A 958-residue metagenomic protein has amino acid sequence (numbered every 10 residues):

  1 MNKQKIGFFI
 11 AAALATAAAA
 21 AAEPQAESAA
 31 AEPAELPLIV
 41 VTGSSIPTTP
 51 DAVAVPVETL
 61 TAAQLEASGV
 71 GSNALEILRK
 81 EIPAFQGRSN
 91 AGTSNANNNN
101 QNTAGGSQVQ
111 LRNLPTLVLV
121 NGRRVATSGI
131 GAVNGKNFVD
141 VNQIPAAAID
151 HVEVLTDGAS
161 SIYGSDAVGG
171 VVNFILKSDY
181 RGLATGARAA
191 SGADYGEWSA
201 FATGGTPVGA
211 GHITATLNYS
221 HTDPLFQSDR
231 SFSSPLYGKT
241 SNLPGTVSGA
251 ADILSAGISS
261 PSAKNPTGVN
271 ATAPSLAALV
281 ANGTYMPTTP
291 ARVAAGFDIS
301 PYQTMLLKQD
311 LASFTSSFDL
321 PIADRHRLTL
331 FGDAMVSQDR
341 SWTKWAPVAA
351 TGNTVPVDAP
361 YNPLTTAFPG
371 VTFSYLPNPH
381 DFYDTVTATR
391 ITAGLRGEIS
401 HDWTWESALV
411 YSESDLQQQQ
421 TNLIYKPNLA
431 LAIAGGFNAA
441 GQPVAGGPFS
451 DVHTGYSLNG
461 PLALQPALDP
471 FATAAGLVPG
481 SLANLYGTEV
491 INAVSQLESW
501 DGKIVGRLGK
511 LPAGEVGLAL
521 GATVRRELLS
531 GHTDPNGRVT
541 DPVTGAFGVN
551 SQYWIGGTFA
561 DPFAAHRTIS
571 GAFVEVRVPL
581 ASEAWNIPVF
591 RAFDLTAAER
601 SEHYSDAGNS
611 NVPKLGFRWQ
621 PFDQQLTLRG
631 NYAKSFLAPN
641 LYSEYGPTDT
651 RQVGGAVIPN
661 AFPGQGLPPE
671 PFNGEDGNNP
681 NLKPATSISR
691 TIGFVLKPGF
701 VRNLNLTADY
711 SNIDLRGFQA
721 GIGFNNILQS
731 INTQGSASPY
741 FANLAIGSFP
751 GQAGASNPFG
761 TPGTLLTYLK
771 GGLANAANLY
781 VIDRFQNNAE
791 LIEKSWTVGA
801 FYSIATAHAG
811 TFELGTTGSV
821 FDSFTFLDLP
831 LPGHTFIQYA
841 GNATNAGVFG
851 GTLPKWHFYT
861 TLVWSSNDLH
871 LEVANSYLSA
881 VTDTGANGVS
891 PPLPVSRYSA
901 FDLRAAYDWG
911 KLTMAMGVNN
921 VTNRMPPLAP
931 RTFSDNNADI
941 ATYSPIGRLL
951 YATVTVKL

Functional and structural regions predicted by a protein language model:
M1-P83, G205, I391: N-terminal Sec signal peptide and the immediately downstream disordered periplasmic leader that contains the TonB box
E27, L78-V125: Extracytoplasmic beta-strand/coil segments of soluble accessory domains associated with Gram-negative outer-membrane
L75-I77, S107, D140-N142, D166-A187 (+1 more regions): N-terminal periplasmic accessory domains that precede and gate Gram-negative outer-membrane beta-barrel machines
S107-Q108, R123-T156: Short acidic/polar hinge/loop motifs at secondary-structure boundaries that mediate gating or recognition
V133, L225, D229-G238, A271-Q309 (+7 more regions): Surface-exposed, low-complexity loop segments enriched in small/polar and acidic residues
E153, Y180-G205, F297-L307: Short strand-turn segments of transmembrane beta-barrel domains in outer membranes, especially the first one or two
D649-R651, G810-D908, T922-N923: C-terminal beta-barrel architecture of Gram-negative outer-membrane proteins
N705, D714-R716, V820-T825, A874-T884 (+1 more regions): C-terminal beta-signal and adjacent terminal beta-strands/loops of Gram-negative outer-membrane beta-barrel proteins
